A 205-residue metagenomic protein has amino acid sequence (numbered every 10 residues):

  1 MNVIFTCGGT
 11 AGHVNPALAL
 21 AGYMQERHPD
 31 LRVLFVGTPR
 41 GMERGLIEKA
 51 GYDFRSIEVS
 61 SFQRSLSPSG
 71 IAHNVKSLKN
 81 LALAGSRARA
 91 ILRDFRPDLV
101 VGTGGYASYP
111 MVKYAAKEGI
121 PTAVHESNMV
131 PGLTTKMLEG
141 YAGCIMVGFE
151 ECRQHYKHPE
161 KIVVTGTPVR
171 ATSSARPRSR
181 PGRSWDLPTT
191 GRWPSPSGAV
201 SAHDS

Functional and structural regions predicted by a protein language model:
M1, P177-P196: Nucleotide-sugar donor-binding and catalytic loop/hinge architecture of NDP-sugar-dependent glycosyltransferases
N2-T10, D30-L83, T165-T167, G198: Conserved nucleotide-sugar phosphate-binding/catalytic loop shared by glycosyltransferases and other
H13-Q25: Short amphipathic alpha-helix
N15, S201-S205: A conserved mid-protein helix/loop that constitutes part of the nucleotide-sugar donor-binding site
H28, A90-D98, W185-T189: Glycine-rich phosphate-binding loop signature in dinucleotide/nucleotide-binding domains
L34, M42, D53, A116-G182: Active-site-proximal region of nucleotide-activated glycan assembly enzymes, centered on histidine/acidic-rich loops
R87-V100, A107-A123, K136, G140: Glycosyltransferases and closely related glycan-assembly transferases that use nucleotide-activated donors
D98, G143, R192: Conserved acidic residues
